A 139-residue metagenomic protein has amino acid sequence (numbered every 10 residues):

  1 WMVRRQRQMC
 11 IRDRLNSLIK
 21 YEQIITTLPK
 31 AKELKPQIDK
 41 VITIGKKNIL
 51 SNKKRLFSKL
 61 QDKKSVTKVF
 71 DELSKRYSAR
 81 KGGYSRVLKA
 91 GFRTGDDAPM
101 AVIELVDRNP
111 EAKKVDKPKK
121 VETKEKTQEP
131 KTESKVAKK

Functional and structural regions predicted by a protein language model:
W1-R7, I11: Single conserved hydrophobic/aromatic residue that forms the stacking wall/gate of nucleotide- or nucleobase-binding
R12-P130: Structured, basic alpha/beta domains of bacterial-type, RNA-associated proteins
Q128-K139: Eukaryotic N-terminal intrinsically disordered, low-complexity segments enriched in Ser/Pro and acidic residues
